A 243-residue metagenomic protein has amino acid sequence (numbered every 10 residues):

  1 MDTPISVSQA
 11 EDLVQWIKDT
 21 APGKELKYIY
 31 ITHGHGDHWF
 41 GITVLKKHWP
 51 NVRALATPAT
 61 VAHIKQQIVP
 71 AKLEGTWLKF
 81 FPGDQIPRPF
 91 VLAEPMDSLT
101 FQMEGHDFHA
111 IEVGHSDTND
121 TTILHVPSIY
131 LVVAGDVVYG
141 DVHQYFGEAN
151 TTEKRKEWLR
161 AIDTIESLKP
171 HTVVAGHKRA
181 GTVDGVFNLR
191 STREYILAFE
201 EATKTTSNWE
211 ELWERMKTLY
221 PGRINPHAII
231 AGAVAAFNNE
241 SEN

Functional and structural regions predicted by a protein language model:
D2, I17, H33, L45 (+6 more regions): Divalent metal-coordination and catalytic microenvironments
I5-S6, T100, V113-R190, E194-A198: Metallo-beta-lactamase
S8-A56: Active-site metal-binding motif and surrounding structural segment of the metallo-beta-lactamase
A10-V14, I42, R155, L159-I162 (+2 more regions): Extracytoplasmic/secreted envelope proteins and their assembly/folding machinery, especially bacterial periplasmic
K24-K27, W49-R53, H106-D107, S128-I129 (+1 more regions): Loop/turn elements at helix/coil->beta-strand transitions in domains of secreted/extracellular proteins
V44, W49-E74: Binuclear metal-dependent hydrolase catalytic cores
A62-D120, P127-S128, I162, E166: Metallo-beta-lactamase
S167-T172, R179-N243: Accessory terminal helices/loops
